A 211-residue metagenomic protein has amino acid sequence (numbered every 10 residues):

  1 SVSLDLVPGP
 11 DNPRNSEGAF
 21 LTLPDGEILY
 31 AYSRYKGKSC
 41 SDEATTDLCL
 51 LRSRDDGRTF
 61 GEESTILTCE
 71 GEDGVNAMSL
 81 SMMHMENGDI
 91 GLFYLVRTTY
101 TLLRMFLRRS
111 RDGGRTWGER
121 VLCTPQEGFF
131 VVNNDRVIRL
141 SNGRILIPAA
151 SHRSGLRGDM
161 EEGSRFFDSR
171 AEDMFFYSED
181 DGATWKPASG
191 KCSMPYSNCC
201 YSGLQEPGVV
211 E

Functional and structural regions predicted by a protein language model:
S1-E211: Asp-box/BNR beta-propeller blade signature and adjacent active/binding-site loops in extracellular glycan-interacting
